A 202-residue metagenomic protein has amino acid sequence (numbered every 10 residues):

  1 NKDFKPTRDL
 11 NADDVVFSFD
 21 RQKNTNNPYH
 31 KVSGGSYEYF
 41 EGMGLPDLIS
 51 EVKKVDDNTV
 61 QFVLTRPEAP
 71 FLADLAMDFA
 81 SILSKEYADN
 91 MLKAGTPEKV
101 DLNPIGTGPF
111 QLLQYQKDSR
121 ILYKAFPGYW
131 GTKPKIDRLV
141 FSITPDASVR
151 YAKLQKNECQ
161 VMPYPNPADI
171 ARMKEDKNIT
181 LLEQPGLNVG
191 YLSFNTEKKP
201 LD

Functional and structural regions predicted by a protein language model:
K2-Y29, L48, E98-P104, P109-D202: Extracytoplasmic/periplasmic ligand-capture domains
D9-V16, K23-N24, P28-D89: Surface-exposed binding/hinge segments that line and control ligand-binding clefts or catalytic entry sites
G34, K93-T96, I105-G106: Short Pro/Gly-enriched beta-strand edge/turn motifs at strand-loop
K85-A94, L139: Short, cationic low-complexity segments
